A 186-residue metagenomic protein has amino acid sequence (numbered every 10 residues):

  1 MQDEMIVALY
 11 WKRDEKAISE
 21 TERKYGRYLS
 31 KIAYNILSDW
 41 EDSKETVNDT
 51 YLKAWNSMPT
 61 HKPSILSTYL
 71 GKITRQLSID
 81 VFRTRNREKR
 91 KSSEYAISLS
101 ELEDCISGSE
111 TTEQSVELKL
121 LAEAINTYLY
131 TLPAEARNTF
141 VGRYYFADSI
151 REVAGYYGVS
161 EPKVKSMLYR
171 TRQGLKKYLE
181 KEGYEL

Functional and structural regions predicted by a protein language model:
W11-E20, S30-D49, Y156, E161 (+1 more regions): Short, charged helix-capping/linker segments at alpha-helix termini
W11-K12, N48-L66: Sigma70-family region 2
T21, Y25, L29, T50 (+3 more regions): Residue-level preference for hydrophobic side chains embedded in well-ordered alpha helices
K24-G26, N35-I36, Y130-T131, V141-S149: Short helix-capping/turn signature of helix-turn-helix
V47, T139, I150: Helix-turn-helix DNA-binding elements, focusing on the entry/boundary residues of the two helices that contact DNA
R75-E94: Arg/Lys-rich amphipathic alpha helix in sigma70-family domain 2
I79, I125-Y128, A134-A136, Y145 (+1 more regions): DNA-recognition helix of helix-turn-helix
S100-Y130: Acidic, proline/glycine-rich intrinsically disordered inter-domain spacer in sigma factors
